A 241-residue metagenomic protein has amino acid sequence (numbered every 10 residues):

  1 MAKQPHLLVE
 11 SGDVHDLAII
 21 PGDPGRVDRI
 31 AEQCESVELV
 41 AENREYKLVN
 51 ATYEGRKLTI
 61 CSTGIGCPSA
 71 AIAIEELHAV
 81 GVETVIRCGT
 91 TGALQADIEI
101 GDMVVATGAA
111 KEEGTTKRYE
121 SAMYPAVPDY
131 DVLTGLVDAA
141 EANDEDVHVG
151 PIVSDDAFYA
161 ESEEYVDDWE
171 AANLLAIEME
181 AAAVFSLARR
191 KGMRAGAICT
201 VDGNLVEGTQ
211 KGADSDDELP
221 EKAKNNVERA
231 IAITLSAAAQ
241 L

Functional and structural regions predicted by a protein language model:
M1-G135, R190: Metabolite-binding pocket within alpha/beta catalytic cores that recognizes anionic/polar moieties
D16-A18, R56-I60, E83-I86, G101-V104 (+5 more regions): Structural motif
S36-E42, D144-P151, L241: Flexible, glycine/charged-enriched surface loops at secondary-structure junctions
E112-T115, A160-S162, L205-Q210: Short acidic/His/Gly/Ser-rich catalytic and metal-binding motifs that mark active-site loops of diverse hydrolases
A126-A172: Active-site rim beta-loop-alpha module in soluble metabolic enzymes
G135-N143, L187, I233-L241: Generic non-transmembrane alpha-helical segments
E163-L205: A C-terminal functional module that forms or caps the active site or interfaces directly with catalytic machinery
G208-L241: His/Asp/Glu-rich mid-to-C-terminal helical/loop segments that flank catalytic regions of hydrolases
